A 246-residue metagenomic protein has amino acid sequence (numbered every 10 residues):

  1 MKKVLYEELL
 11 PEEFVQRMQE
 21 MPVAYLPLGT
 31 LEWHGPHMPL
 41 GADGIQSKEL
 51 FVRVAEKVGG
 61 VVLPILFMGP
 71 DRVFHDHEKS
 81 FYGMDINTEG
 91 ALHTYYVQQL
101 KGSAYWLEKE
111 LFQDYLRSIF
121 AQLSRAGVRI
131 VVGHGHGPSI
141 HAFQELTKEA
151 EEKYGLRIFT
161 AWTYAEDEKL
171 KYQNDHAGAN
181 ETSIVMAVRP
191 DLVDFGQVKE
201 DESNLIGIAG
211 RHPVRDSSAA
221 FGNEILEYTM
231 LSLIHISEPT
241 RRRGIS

Functional and structural regions predicted by a protein language model:
K2-R129, A150-R157: N-terminal catalytic or cofactor-binding beta/alpha core of small enzyme domains
L26-G29, G133-G135, M186-A187: Short beta-strand segments
T30, T182, T240-R241: Ser/Thr-centric signal marking residues that sit in or immediately flank functional binding/regulatory motifs
L31-W33, H134-H141: Gly/Ser/Thr-rich loops at beta-strand to alpha-helix junctions that form or flank small-molecule/cofactor-binding
R72, S139-F143, E166-K169: Short, well-ordered, mixed-charge alpha-helical segments that flank or form enzyme active sites
K148-P213: Catalytic cores of processing enzymes, dominated by hydrolases/peptidases, characterized by acidic/His-rich
D216-S237: Extended hydrophobic packing segments that form well-structured cores
I234-S246: Single conserved hydrophobic/aromatic residue that forms the stacking wall/gate of nucleotide- or nucleobase-binding
